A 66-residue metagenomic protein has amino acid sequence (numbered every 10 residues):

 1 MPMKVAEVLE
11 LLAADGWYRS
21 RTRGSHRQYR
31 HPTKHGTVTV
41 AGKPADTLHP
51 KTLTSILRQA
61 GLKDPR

Functional and structural regions predicted by a protein language model:
M1-G16: Polyanion-binding surface elements
K4, R21, L48-H49: Secondary-structure boundary/capping motif
G16-R21, D64: Short secondary-structure junctions
Y29-T33: Active-site beta-strand termini and strand-to-loop segments that position acidic
H35-T37, A41-R66: C-terminal structural segments of small proteins and small subunits
